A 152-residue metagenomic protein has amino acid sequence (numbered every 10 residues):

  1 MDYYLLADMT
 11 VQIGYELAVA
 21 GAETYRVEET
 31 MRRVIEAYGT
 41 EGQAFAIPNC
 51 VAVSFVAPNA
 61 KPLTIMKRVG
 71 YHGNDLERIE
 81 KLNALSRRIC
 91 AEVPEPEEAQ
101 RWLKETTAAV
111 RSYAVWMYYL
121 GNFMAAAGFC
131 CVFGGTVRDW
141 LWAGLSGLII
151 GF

Functional and structural regions predicted by a protein language model:
M1-P94: Soluble N-terminal domains of membrane-associated systems
E28, E98-L103: Short, well-structured alpha-helical segments that form the helix of a local strand-helix-strand
K67-R68, A109-S112: A short glycine/serine-rich beta->alpha loop
G73, I89-E97, D139-A143, G147: Short secondary-structure transition/capping segments
C90-Q100, Y113-Y119: Short, flexible active-site-proximal loops enriched in glycine and acidic residues
W102-V110: Cytosolic juxtamembrane amphipathic/interface segments immediately preceding and feeding into a transmembrane helix
R111-F152: Core alpha-helical transmembrane segments of integral membrane proteins
